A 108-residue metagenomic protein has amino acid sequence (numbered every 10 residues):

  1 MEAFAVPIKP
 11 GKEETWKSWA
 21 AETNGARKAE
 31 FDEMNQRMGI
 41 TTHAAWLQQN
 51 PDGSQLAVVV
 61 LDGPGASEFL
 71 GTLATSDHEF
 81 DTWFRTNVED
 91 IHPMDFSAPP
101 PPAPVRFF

Functional and structural regions predicted by a protein language model:
A3-I8, W16, H43-T75: Short, well-ordered beta-strand segments in beta-rich or mixed alpha/beta enzyme and ligand-binding folds
G11-A26: Amphipathic alpha-helical segments
W19-E22, Q49, T86: Enriched - but not universal
K28-T41, D62-P100: An amphipathic, aromatic/His-enriched active-site/gating alpha helix that lines ligand/cofactor pockets
S97, F107-F108: Terminal substrate-recognition subdomain of acyl/acetyltransferases
A103-V105: A conserved mid-domain beta-alpha-beta active-site/ligand-binding segment of alpha/beta enzyme cores
